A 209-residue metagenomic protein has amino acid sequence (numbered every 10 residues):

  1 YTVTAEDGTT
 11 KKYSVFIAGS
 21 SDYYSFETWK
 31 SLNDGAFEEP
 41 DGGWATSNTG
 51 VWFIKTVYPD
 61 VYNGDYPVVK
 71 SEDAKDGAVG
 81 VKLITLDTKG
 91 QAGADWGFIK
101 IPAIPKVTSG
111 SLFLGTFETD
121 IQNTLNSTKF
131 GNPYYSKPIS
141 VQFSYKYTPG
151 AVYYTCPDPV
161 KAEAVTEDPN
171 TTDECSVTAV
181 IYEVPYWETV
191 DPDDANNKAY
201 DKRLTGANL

Functional and structural regions predicted by a protein language model:
T2-S21: Beta-rich interaction/scaffold domains
E6-G8, K146-G150: Short solvent-exposed strand-capping/beta-turn motif centered on an Asx-Ser/Thr pair
Y13, F26, Y145-Y147: Aromatic side chains
A18-P138, Q142, N170-L209: Aromatic (Trp/Tyr/Phe) and Gly/Pro-enriched flexible surface segments
K137-T148, V160-K161: A short beta-strand element within beta-rich, extracytoplasmic domains of secreted/secretory-pathway proteins
G150-P157: Short, solvent-exposed secondary-structure capping/transition elements
P157-V177: Short coil-to-beta strand junction motifs in C2/discoidin
